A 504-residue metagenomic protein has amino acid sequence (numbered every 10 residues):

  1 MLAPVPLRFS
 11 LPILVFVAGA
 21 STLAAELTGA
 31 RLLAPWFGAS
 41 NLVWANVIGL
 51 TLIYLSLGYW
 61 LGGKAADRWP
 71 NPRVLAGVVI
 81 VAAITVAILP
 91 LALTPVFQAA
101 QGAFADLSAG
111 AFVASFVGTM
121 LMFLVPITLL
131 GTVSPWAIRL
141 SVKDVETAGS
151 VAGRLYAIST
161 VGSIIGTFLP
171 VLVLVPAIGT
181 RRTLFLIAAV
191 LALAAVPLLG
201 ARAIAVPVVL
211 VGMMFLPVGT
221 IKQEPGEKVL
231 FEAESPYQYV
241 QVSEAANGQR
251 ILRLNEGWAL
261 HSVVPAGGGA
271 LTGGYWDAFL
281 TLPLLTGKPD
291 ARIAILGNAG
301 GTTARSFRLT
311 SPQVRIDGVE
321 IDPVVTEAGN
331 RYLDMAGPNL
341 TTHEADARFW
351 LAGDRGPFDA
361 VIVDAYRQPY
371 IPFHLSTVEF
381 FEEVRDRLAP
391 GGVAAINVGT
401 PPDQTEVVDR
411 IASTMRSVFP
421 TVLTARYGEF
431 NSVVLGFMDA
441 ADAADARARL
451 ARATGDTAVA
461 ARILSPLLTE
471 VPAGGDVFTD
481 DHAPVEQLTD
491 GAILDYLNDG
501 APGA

Functional and structural regions predicted by a protein language model:
M1-E232, Q241-G248, E256-L260, L284-R292 (+11 more regions): Alpha-helical transmembrane segments of multi-pass membrane proteins
E234, L271-G274, S376: Short secondary-structure boundary/capping elements
P236-Q238: Bacterial Sec-exported substrate-binding components of ABC uptake systems
S262-P283: Class I SAM-dependent methyltransferase Rossmann-like catalytic core, especially the SAM/SAH-binding loop
L296-G301: Class I SAM-dependent methyltransferase "Motif I" SAM/SAH-binding loop
A336: Glycine-rich phosphate-binding loop and adjoining beta1-alpha1-beta2 segment of Rossmann-like nucleotide-binding folds
A440-A504: SAM/dcSAM-binding transferase cores
